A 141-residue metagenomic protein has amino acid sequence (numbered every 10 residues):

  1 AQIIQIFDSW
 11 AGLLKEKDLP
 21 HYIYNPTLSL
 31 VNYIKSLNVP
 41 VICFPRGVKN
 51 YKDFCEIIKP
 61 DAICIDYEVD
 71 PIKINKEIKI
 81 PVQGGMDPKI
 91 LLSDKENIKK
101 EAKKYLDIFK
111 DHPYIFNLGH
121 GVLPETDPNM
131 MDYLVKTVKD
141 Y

Functional and structural regions predicted by a protein language model:
A1-Y141: Active-site loop segments of alpha/beta catalytic cores
